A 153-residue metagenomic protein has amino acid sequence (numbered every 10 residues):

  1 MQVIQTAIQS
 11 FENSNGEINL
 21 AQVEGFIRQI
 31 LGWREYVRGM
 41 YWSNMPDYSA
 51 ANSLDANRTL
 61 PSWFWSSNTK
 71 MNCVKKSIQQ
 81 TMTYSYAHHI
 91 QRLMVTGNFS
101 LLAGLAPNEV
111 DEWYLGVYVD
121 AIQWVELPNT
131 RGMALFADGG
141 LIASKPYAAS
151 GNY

Functional and structural regions predicted by a protein language model:
M1-H89: Gly/Thr-rich phosphate-binding loop signature of adenosyl cofactor/nucleotide-binding cores
A21-R38, I78-M133: Structured ligand/cofactor/substrate-binding pocket environments in proteins
S53-L60, L115-Y153: C-terminal, helix-dominated tail/subdomain
W63-S67, F99-L105, S144-Y147: Short, exposed beta-strand "edge-strand" segments with a Pro/Gly-rich flavor and a Y/T-containing core
